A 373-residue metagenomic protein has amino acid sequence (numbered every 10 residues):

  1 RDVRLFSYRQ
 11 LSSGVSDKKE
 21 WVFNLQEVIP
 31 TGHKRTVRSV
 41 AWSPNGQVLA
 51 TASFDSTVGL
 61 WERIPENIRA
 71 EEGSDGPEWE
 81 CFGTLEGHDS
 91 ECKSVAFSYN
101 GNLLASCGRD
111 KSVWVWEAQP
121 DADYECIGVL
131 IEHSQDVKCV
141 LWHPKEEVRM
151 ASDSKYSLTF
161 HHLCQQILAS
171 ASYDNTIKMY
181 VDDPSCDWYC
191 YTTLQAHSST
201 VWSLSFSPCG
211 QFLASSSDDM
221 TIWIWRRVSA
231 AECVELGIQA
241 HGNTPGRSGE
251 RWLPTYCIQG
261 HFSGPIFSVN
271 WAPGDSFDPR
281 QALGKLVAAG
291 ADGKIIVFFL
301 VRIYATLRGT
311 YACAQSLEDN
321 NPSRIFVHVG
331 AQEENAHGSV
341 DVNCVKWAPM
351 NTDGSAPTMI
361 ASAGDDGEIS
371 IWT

Functional and structural regions predicted by a protein language model:
R1, T51-D55, S106-D110, S152-S154 (+5 more regions): Conserved strand-to-loop turn within each blade of WD40 beta-propeller repeats
D2, D55-T57, G101, D110 (+9 more regions): Surface-exposed loop/turn positions within WD40 beta-propeller blades
V3-Y8, V58-E62, V95, V113-A118 (+7 more regions): WD40-repeat beta-propellers
S7-K18, E62-S74, E117-A122, V181-C186 (+3 more regions): Short loop/turn segments immediately following beta-strands, especially the blade-tip and inter-blade linker loops
I29-V37, E78, L85-C92, L130-V137 (+6 more regions): WD40/WD-repeat beta-propeller blade N-cap
T36, N45, C81, E91 (+14 more regions): WD40/WD-repeat beta-propeller blade-loop signature
A41-G46, A96-N102, L141-E147, T159-Q166 (+3 more regions): Loop/turn segments within WD40 beta-propeller blades
A348-T373: Blade-level signature of beta-propeller repeat domains, shared across WD40, Kelch, NHL, RCC1 and BNR/Asp-box propellers
